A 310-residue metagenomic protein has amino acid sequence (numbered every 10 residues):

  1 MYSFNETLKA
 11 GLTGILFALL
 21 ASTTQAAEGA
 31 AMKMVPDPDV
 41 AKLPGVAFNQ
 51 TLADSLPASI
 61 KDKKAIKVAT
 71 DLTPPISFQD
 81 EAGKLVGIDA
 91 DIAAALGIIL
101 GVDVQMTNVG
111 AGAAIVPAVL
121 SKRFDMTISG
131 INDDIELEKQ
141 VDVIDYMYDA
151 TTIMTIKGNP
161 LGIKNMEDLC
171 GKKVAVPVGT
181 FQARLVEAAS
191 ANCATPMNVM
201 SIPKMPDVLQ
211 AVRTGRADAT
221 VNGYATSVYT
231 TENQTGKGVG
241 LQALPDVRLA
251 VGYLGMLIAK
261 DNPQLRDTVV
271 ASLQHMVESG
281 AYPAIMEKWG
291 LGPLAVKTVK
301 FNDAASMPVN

Functional and structural regions predicted by a protein language model:
G29-S129: Extracytoplasmic small-molecule ligand-binding "clamshell" domains of the periplasmic binding protein/Venus flytrap
K33-Q50, F181-V199, V239-G240, L273-N310: Ligand-binding clefts/hinges and TM-proximal coupling segments of bilobed small-molecule sensing domains
D80, A93-D103, Q182-S201, E232-G236: Ligand-binding cleft/hinge of the Venus flytrap
V102-D103, L120-S129, K172-K173, R213-T226: Alpha-to-beta junction loops
Q105-P117, L161, V199-T214, A250: Short helix-initiation/N-cap motifs at beta->coil->alpha
A113, G130-E138, L185-A189, D218-A250: A ligand-binding cleft/hinge motif common to bilobed small-molecule-binding domains
Y148-T155, Q234-A271, G292-N310: Periplasmic-binding protein-like
I156-V174: Flexible hinge/capping segments at coil-to-helix
